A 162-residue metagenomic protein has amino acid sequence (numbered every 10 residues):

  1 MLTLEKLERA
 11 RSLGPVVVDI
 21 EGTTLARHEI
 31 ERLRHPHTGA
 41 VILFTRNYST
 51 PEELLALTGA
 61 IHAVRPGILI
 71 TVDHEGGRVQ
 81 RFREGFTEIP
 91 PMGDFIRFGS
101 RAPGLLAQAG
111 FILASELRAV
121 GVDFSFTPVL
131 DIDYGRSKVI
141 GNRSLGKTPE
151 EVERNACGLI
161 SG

Functional and structural regions predicted by a protein language model:
L2-A26: Boundary/entry segment of secreted carbohydrate-active catalytic domains
G14, R27-I30, S125-P128: N-proximal short alpha-helices
V18-P36, Y48: Zymogen propeptides
P36-N155: Enzymes and membrane/adaptor proteins characterized by extended Gly/Ser/Thr/Asp/Glu-rich, aromatic-dotted
N155-G162: Phosphate/pyrophosphate-binding betaalpha-module
